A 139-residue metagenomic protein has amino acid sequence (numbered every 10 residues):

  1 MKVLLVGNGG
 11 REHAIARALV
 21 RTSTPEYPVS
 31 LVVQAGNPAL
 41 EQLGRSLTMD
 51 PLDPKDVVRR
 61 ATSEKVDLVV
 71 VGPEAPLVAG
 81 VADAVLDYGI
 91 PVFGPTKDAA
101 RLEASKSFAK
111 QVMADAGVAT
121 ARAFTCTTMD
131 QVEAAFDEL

Functional and structural regions predicted by a protein language model:
M1-D98: ATP-binding N-terminal substructure of ATP-dependent carboxylate-amine bond-forming enzymes
L5, L102-L139: Active-site nucleotide/adenylate-binding loops and adjacent lid/helix of ATP-dependent enzymes
